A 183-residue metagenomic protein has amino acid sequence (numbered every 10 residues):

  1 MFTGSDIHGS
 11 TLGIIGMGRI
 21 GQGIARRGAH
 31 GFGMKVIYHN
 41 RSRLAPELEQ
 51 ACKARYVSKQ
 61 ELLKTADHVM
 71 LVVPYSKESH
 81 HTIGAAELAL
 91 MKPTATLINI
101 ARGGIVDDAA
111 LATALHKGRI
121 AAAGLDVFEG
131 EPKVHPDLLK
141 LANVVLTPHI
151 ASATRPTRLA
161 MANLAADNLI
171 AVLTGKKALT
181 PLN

Functional and structural regions predicted by a protein language model:
M1-I24: Glycine-rich NAD(P)-binding loop of Rossmann-like domains
T3, E131-N183: C-terminal helix-to-coil terminal segments
G4-H8, H30, A89, L138: Short, flexible hinge/linker loops that cap or flank conserved catalytic cores
A25, A29, L115-H116, L139: Gly/Ala-rich phosphate-binding loop of Rossmann-like dinucleotide-binding domains, activating on the conserved
H30-K35, K117-A121: Conserved S-adenosyl-L-methionine
F32, Y38-S42, A101: N-terminal Rossmann-fold cofactor-binding loop
R43-D137: Rossmann-like adenosine-cofactor binding region
